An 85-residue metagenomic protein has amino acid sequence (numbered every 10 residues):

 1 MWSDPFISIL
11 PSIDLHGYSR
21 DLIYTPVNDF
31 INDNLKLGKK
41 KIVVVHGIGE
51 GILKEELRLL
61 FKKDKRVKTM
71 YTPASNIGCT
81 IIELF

Functional and structural regions predicted by a protein language model:
M1-F85: Long, charged, low-complexity intrinsically disordered regions
